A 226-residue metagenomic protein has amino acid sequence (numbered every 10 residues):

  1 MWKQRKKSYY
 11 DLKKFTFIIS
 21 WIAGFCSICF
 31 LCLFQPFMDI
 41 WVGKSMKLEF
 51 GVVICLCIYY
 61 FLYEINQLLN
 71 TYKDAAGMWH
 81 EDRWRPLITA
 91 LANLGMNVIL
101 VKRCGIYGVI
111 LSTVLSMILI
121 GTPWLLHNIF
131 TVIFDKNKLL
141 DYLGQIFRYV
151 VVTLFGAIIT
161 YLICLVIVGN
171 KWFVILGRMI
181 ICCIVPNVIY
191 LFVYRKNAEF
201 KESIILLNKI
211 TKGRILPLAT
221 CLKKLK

Functional and structural regions predicted by a protein language model:
M1-P86: Specific pore-lining/lateral-gate transmembrane helices of multi-pass inner-membrane transport and insertion machines
D11, F15-I18, G24, I28 (+6 more regions): Hydrophobic alpha-helical transmembrane bundles that constitute the permease/transmembrane domains of multi-pass
K14, L48-V52, D141, Q145-Y149 (+1 more regions): Residue-level signature of transmembrane alpha-helical entry/exit and packing/kink sites in multi-pass membrane
L33-Q35, V42-M46, G77-M78, L100-G105 (+3 more regions): Short helix-capping/hinge motifs at transmembrane helix termini and TM-loop junctions
I40-W41, L48-E49, E81-R83, K102-S112 (+2 more regions): Extended hydrophobic-aromatic, low-complexity segments
L68-Y72, I99, V114-I167, P186-E202: C-terminal transmembrane helix end/exit motif
H80, W84-T122, Y161-I180: Membrane-interface helix-loop junctions in multi-pass transport and translocation proteins
F134, Y161-K226: Membrane-proximal transmembrane or re-entrant/amphipathic helices at the cytosolic face
